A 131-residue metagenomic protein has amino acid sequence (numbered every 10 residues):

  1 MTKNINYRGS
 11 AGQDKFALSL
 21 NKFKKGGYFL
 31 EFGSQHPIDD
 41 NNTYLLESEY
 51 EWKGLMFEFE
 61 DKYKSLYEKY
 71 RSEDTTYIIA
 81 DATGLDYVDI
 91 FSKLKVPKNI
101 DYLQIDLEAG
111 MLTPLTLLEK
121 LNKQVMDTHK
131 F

Functional and structural regions predicted by a protein language model:
K3-D89, Y102: SAM cofactor-binding core of SAM-dependent methyltransferases, primarily the Rossmann-like beta-alpha-beta module
Y28, Y44-L45, Y50-K53, D74 (+2 more regions): Conserved acidic-Pro-Pro-aromatic motif
Y67-E68, F91, L115-E119: Short, flexible helix/strand-to-coil boundary loops that buttress conserved ligand/catalytic motifs in alpha/beta
I90-V96: Conserved amphipathic alpha-helix within the SDR
